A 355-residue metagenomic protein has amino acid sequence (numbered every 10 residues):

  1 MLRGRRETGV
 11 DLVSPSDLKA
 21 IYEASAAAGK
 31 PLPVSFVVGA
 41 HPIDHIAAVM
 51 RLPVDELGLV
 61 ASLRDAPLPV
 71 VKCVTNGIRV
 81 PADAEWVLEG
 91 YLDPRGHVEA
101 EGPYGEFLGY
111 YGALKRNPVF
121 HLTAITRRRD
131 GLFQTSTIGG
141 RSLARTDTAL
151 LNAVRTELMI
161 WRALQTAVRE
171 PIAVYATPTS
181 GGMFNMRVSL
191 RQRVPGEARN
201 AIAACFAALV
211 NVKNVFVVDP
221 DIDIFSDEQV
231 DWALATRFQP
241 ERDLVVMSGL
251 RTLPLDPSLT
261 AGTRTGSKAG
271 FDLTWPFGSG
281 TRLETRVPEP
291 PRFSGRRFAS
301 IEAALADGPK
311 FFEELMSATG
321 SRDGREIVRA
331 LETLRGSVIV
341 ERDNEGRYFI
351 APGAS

Functional and structural regions predicted by a protein language model:
M1-P31, S35: Internal mixed beta-strand/loop scaffold within catalytic domains of large alpha/beta enzymes
L32, A40-D307, F311-I339, S355: Charged, compositionally biased interaction regions
R342-N344: Beta-hairpin "wing" of winged helix-turn-helix
G346-P352: Minor-groove-contacting beta-hairpin "wing" of winged helix-turn-helix DNA-binding domains
